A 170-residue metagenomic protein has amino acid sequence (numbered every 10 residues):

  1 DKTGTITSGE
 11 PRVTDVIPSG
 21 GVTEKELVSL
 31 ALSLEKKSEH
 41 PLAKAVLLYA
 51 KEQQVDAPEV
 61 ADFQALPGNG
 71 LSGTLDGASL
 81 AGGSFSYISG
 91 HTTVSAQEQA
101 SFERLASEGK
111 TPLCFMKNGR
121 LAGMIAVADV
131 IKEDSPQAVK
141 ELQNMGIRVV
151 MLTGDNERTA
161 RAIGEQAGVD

Functional and structural regions predicted by a protein language model:
T3-D170: Cytosolic catalytic headpiece
